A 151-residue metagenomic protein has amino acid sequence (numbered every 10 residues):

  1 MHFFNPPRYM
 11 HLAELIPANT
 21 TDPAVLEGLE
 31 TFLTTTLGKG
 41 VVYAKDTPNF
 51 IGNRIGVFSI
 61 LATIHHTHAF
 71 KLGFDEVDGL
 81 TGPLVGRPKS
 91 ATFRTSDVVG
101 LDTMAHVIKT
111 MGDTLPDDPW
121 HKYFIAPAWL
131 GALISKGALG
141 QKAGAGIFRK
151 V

Functional and structural regions predicted by a protein language model:
M1-V151: N-terminal glycine-rich phosphate-binding loop for ADP-containing cofactors
